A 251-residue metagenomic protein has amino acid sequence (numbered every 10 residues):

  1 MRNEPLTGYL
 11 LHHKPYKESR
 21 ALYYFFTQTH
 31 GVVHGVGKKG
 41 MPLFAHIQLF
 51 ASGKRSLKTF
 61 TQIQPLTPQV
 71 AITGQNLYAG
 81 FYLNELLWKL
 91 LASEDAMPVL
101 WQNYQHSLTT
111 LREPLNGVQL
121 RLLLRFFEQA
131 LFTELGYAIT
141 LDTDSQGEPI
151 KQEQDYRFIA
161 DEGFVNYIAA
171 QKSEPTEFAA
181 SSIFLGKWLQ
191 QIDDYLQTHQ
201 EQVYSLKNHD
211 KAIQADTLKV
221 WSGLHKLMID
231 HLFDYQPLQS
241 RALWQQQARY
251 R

Functional and structural regions predicted by a protein language model:
M1-E18, F26-R251: Non-catalytic alpha-helical scaffolds and adjoining flexible linkers that form interface surfaces for assembly
L22: Histidine-centered divalent-metal-coordination microenvironment in nucleic-acid enzymes
